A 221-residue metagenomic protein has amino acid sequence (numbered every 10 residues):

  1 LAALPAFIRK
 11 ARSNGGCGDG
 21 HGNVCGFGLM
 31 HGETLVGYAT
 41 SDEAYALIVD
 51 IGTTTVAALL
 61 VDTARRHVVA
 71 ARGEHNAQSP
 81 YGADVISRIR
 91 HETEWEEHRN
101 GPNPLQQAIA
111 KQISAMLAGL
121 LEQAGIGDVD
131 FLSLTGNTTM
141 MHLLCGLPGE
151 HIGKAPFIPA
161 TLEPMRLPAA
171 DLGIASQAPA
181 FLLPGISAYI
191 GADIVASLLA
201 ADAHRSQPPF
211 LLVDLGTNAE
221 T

Functional and structural regions predicted by a protein language model:
L1-I48, T53, P102-L132, N137-L211: Nucleotide/phosphate-binding catalytic cleft detector across ATP-hydrolyzing and phosphate-transferring enzymes
G37-Q78, P209-T221: Gly/Thr-rich phosphate-binding beta-strand-loop-beta motif of the actin/hexokinase/Hsp70
L60-N103: Short glycine-rich, Thr/Ser-proximal phosphate-binding strand/loop in the N-terminal lobe of ATP-dependent enzymes
